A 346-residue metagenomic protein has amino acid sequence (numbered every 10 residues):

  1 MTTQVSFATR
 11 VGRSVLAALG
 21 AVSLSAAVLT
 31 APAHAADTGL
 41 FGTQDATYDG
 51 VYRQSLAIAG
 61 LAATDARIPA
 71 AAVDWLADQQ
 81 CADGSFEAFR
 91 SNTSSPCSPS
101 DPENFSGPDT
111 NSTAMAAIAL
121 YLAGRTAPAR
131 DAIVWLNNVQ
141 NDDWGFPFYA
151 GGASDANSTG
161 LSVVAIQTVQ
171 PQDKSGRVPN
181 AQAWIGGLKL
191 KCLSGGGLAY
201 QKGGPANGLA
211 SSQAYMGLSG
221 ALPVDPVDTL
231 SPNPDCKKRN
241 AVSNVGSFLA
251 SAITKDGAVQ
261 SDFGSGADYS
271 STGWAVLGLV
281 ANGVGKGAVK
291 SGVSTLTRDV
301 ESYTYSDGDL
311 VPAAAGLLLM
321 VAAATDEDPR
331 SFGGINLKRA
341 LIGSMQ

Functional and structural regions predicted by a protein language model:
T2-Q346: Preference for long, amphipathic alpha-helical scaffolds in soluble/luminal domains and all-alpha bundles
